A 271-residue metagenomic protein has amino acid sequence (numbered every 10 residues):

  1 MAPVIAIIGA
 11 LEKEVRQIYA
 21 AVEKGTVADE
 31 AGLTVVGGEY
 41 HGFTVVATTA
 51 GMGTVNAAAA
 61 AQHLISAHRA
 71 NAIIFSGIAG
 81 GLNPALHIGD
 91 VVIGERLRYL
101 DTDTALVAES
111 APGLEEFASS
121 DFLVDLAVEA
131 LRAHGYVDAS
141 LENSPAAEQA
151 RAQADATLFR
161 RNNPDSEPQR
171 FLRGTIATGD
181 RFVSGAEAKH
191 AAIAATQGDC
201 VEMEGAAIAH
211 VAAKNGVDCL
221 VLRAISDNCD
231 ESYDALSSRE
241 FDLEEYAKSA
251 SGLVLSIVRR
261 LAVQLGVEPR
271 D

Functional and structural regions predicted by a protein language model:
M1-Q62, H68: N-terminal short beta-loop-beta anion/metal-coordinating cradle
A21, F122-V137, V211, G252-Q264: Generic non-transmembrane alpha-helical segments
V45-A50, R173-A177, L222: Active-site-proximal beta-strand elements of phosphoester/diester hydrolases
N71-I74: Structural motif
L82-T196: Mid-sequence, gly/pro-rich, charge-dense loop/helix-turn segments that line enzyme active sites
A177-S238: A C-terminal functional module that forms or caps the active site or interfaces directly with catalytic machinery
C219, I225-D271: Regulatory input/activation interfaces that engage signals or partners
